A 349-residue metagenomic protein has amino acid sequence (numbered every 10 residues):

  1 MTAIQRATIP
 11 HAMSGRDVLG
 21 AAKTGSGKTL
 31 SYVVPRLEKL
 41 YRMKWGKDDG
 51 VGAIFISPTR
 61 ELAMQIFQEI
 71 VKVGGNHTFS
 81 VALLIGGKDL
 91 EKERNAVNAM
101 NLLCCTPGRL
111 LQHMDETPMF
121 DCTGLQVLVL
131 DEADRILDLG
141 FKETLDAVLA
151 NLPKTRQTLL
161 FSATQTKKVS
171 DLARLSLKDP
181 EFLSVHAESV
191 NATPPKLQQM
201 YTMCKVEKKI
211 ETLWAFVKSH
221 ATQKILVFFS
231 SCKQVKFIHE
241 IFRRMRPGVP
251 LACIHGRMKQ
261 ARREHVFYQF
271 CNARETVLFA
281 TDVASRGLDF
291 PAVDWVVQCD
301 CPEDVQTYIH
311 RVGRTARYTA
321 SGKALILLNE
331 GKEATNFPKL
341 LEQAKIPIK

Functional and structural regions predicted by a protein language model:
M1-K349: Conserved helicase RecA-like core
